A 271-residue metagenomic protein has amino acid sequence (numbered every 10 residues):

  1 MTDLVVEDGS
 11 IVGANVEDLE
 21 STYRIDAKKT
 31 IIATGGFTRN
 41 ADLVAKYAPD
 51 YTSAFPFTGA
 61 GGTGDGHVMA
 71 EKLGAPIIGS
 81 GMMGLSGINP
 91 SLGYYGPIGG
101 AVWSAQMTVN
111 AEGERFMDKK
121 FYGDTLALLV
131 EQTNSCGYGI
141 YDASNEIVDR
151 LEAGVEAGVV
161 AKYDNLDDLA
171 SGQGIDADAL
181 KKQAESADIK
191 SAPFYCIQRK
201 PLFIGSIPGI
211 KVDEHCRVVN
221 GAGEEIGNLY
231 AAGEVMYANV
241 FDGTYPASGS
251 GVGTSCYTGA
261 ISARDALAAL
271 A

Functional and structural regions predicted by a protein language model:
M1-I11: A conserved short coil-to-beta-strand element within the FAD-binding core of flavoproteins
D3, A179-G243: A glycine-rich dinucleotide-binding beta-alpha-beta segment and adjacent secondary-structure elements that constitute
D18, R24-N89, V252, I261: Glycine-rich loop(s) and the adjacent beta-strand/alpha-helix scaffold that form part
A27, A33-T34, A111, A232-V235: Short, well-ordered coil/turn residues at beta-beta hairpins and beta-strand->alpha-helix junctions within
T63, H67-I175: An anion/pyrophosphate-binding glycine-rich loop and adjacent beta-alpha core in soluble alpha-beta enzymes
G66-P76, Q173-D176, K181-A184, G253-A271: Internal hydrophobic alpha-helix adjacent to the cofactor/substrate pocket in enzyme cavities
A101-W103, I204-S206, S248: Short, small/polar residue-rich loop motifs at catalytic or cofactor-binding pockets
